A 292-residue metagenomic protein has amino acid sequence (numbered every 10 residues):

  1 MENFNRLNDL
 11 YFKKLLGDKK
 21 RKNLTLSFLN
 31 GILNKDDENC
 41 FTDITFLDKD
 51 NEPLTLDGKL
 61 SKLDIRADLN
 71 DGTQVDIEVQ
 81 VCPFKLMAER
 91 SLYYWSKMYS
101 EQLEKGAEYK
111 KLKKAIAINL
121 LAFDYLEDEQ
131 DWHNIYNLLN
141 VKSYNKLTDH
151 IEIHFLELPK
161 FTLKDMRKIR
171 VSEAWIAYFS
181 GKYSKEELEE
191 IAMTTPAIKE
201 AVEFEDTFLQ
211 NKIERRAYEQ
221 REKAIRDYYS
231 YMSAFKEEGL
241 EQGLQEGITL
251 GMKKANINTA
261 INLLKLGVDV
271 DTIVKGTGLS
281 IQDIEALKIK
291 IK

Functional and structural regions predicted by a protein language model:
M1-K212: Conserved single-residue anchors adjacent to enzymatic active/cofactor-binding motifs
E2, V75-Q80, A177-K292: Short, charged alpha-helical interaction segments and adjacent helix-coil junctions
